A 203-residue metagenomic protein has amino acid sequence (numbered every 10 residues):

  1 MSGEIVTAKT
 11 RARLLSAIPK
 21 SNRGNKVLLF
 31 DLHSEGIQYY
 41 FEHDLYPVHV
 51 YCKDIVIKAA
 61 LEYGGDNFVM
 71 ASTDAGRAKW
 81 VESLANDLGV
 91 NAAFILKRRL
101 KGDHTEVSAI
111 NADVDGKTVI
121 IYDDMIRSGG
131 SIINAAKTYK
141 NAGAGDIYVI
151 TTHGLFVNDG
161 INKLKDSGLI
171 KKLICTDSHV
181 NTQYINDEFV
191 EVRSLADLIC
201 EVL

Functional and structural regions predicted by a protein language model:
M1-L203: PRPP-associated nucleotide enzymes
